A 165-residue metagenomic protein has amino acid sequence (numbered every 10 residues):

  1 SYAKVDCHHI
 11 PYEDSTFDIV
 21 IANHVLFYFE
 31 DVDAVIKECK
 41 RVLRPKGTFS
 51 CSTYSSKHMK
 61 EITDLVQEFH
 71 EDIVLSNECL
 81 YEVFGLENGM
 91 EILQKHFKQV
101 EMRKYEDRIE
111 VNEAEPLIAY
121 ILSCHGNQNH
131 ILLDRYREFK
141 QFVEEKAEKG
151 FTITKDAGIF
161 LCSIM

Functional and structural regions predicted by a protein language model:
S1-E13: Conserved SAM-binding strand-loop segment of SAM-dependent methyltransferases
F17-D18: Local beta-strand N-terminus motif with an aromatic residue
I21: A conserved beta-strand element that flanks and buttresses the S-adenosyl-L-methionine
H24-Y28: Short catalytic micro-motifs in class I SAM-dependent methyltransferases
E30, R44, Q94, K98: Short conserved AdoMet
D33-T48: A short glycine-rich, Lys/Arg-flanked "PGG" loop and its adjoining helix->strand segment in the class I
T48-N77: Conserved class I S-adenosyl-L-methionine
L80-M165: Conserved Class I S-adenosyl-L-methionine
